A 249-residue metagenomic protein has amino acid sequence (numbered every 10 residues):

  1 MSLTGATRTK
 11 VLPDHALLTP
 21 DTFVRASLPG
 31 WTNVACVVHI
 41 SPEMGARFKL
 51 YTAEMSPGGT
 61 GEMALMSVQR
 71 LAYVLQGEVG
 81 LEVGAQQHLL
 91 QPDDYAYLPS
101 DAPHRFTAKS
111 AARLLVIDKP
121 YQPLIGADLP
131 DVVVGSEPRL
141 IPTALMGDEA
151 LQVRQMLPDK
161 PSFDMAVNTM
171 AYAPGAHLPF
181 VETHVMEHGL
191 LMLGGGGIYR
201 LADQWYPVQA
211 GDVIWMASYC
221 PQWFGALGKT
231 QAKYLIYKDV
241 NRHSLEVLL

Functional and structural regions predicted by a protein language model:
M1-A46, A111-D164, L248-L249: A short, N-terminal "cap"/entry segment at the start of jelly-roll beta-barrel domains of the cupin/DSBH fold
T7-K10, T183, E187-L193, I198-L249: C-terminal functional regions that serve as terminal interaction/effector modules
T19-P20, T32-I40, K49-M66, R154-P158 (+2 more regions): Conserved short histidine dyad/triad with adjacent acidic residue
M44, Q87, S100-L124, S218-S244: Ligand-binding loop in jelly-roll beta-barrel domains
T52-M55, L65-L81, T169-A173, E182-R200: Short, conserved beta-strand element in jelly-roll/cupin
T60-P99: Extended, compositionally biased flexible segments
G84-D101, A202-S218: Short acidic-glycine-tyrosine-enriched beta hairpin
